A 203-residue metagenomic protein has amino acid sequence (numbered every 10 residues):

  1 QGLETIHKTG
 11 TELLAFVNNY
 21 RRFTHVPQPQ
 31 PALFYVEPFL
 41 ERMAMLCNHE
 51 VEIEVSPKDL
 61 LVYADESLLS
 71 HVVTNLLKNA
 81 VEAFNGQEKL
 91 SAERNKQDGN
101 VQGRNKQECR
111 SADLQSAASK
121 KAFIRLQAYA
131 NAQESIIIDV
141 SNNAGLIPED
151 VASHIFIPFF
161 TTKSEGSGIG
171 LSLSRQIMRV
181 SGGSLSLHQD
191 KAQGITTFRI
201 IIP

Functional and structural regions predicted by a protein language model:
Q1-E50: Conserved DHp (HisKA) dimerization/phosphotransfer helix of two-component histidine kinases, i.e., the long coiled-coil
V26-P29, L61-A64, T162: Conserved micro-motifs of the catalytic ATP-binding
E52-L61: Conserved catalytic submotifs in the C-terminal HATPase_c
S91-K96, S119-E134: Short beta-strand/loop element within the Bergerat-fold HATPase_c
I147-P158: Short conserved segment of the HATPase_c
G170, S174: Short alpha-helical Gxxx[C/S/T] motif in the catalytic ATP-binding
M178-R179: Detector for a conserved hydrophobic position within an alpha-helical segment of the HATPase_c
